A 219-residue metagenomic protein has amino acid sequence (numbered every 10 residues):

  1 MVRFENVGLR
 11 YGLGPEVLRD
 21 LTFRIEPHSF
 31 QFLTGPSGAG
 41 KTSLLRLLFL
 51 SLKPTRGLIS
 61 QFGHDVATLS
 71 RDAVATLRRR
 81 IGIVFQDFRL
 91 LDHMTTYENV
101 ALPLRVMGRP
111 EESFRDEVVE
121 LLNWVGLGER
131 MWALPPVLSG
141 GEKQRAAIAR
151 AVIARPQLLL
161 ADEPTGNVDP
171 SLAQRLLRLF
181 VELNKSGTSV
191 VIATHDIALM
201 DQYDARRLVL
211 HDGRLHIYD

Functional and structural regions predicted by a protein language model:
M1-F4, L9-D20, S70: A short, flexible loop at the N-terminus of ABC-type nucleotide-binding domains that lies
F49: Helix-to-loop junction immediately C-terminal to a conserved catalytic motif
G57-D65: Conserved ABC transporter NBD signature motif
M94-L102: Short coil-to-helix segment of the ABC ATPase nucleotide-binding domain corresponding to the Q-loop/switch region
L134-L138, E142: Conserved ABC ATPase signature
I153-Q157: A short, proline-enriched helix->beta-strand linker immediately N-terminal to the Walker B motif in ABC-type P-loop
L159-D162: Catalytic Walker B motif of ABC-type/P-loop ATPase nucleotide-binding domains
